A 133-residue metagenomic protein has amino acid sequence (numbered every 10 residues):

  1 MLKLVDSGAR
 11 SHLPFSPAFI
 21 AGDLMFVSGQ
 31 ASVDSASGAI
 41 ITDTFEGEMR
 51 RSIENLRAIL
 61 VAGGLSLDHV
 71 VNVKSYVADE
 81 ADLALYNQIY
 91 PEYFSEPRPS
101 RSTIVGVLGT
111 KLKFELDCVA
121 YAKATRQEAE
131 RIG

Functional and structural regions predicted by a protein language model:
M1-E54, A58-V71, V77-G133: N-terminal presequence-like segments and the immediate start of the first folded domain
